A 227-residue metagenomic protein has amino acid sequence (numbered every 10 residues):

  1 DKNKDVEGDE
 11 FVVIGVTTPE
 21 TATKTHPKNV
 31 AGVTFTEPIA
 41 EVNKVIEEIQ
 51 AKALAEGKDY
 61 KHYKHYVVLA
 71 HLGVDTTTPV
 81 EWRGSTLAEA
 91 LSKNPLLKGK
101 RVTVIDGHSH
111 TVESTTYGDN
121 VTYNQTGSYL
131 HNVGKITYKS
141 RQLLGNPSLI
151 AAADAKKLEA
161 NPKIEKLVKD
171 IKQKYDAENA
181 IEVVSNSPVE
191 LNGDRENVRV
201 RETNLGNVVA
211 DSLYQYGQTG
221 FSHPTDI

Functional and structural regions predicted by a protein language model:
D1-T78, T122-I227: Acidic/His-rich catalytic or pseudo-catalytic neighborhoods that scaffold and/or coordinate enzyme active centers
W82-L143: Conserved beta-sheet core of the metallophosphoesterase superfamily
